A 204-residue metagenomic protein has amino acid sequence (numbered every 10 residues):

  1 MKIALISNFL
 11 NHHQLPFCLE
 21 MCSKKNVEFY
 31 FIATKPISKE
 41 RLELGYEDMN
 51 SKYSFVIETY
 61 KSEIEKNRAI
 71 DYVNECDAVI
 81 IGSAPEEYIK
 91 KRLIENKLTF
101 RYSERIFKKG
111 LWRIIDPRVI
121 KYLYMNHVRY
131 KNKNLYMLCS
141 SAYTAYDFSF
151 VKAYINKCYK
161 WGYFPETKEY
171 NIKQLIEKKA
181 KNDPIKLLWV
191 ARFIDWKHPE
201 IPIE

Functional and structural regions predicted by a protein language model:
M1-K52, N74-C76: N-terminal subdomain of nucleotide-sugar transferases
S7-N8, Y163, W189-I194: Conserved donor-binding loops in enzymes that form glycosidic bonds
K52-A69, P85: Glycine-rich, highly charged phosphate/nucleotide-binding loops
A78, L93-W112, L138: Active-site proximal beta-strand in glycosyltransferases
I81-E87, S103-E104: Short His-centered aromatic/hydrophobic patch
K108-R129, L138-S140, T167-Q174: Nucleotide-sugar donor phosphate/pyrophosphate-binding loop at the beta->alpha transition of glycosyltransferases
N132-N182, K186: Donor nucleotide-sugar binding/catalytic pocket of nucleotide-sugar-dependent glycosyltransferases
K178-K197, I203: Conserved donor-binding/catalytic core segment of Leloir-type glycosyltransferases
